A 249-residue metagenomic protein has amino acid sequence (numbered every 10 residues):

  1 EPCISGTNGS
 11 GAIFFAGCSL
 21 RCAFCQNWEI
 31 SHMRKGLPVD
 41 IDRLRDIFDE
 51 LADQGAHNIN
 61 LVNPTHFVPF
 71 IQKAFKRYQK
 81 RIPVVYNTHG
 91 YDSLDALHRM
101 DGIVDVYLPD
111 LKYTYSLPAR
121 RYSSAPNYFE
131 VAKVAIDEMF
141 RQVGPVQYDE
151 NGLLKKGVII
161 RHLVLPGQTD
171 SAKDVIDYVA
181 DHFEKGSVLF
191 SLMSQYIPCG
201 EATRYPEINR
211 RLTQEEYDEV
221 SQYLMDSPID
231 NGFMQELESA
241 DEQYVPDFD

Functional and structural regions predicted by a protein language model:
E1-V106, Y115-L117: Conserved Radical SAM active-site core
F14, N60-V62, V85-H89, D110 (+3 more regions): A cross-family glycoside hydrolase active-site/sugar-binding cleft signature
S31, V68, G90-S93, L111-F129 (+3 more regions): Conserved radical SAM core fold
L44, I71, L97, A132 (+4 more regions): Aromatic/hydrophobic pocket-lining residues that form the small-molecule binding cavity in soluble enzyme cores
A74-P83, V134-Q142, Q214-V220: Alpha-helix-loop-beta-strand connector modules within alpha/beta enzyme cores
D101-Y115, V188-Y196: Non-cysteine beta-strand/loop elements that form the S-adenosyl-L-methionine
R120-N151: Anionic-ligand binding region
P145-D249: Auxiliary Fe-S-binding modules of radical SAM enzymes
